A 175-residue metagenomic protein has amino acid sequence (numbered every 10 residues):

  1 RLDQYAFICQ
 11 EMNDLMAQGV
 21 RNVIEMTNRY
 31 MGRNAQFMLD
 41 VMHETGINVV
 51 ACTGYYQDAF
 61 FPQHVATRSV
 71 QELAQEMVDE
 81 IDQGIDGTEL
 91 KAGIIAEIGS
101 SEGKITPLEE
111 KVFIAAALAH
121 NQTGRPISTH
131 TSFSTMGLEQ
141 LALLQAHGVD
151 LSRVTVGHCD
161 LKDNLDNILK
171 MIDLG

Functional and structural regions predicted by a protein language model:
R1-C9, T27-Y30, P62, S101-P107: Divalent metal-binding segments
R1-D3, T53-Q71: Active-site gating loops and adjacent loop-to-helix segments of metal-dependent hydrolytic enzymes
C9, N13-D14, R21, N34-M38 (+2 more regions): Histidine/acidic residue-rich metal-binding segments in metalloenzymes
I24, M31-A35, D58-F61: Short active-site-adjacent helix-start/loop capping segments
I24-M26, V50-C52, V156-H158: Active-site neighborhood of phospho(di)ester-bond hydrolases with catalytic His/Asp-centered motifs
R29-Y30, Y56, S134: Conserved beta-strand edge residues that scaffold enzyme active sites
